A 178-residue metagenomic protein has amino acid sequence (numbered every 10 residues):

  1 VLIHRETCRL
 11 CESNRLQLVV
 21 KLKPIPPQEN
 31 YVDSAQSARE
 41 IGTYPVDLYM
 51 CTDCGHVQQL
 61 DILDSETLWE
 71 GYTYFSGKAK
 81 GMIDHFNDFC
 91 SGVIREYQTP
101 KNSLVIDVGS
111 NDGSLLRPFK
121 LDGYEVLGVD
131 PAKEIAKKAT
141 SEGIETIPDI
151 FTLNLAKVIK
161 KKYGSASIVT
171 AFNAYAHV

Functional and structural regions predicted by a protein language model:
V1-G81: N-terminal juxtadomain amphipathic helix that follows a signal peptide/anchor or precedes a small N-terminal auxiliary
Q28-S34, E70, K80-F86, R117 (+3 more regions): Generic alpha-helix signal with a bias toward terminal, lower-confidence helices and secondary-structure junctions
Q36, P45-L48, G77-K80, F89 (+3 more regions): Short, surface-exposed, polar/charged, turn-prone segments marking secondary-structure boundaries
V46-D122, E142: Fe-S ferredoxin-like electron-transfer domains and their immediately adjacent linker/connector regions across
V93-V178: Conserved SAM-binding loop
